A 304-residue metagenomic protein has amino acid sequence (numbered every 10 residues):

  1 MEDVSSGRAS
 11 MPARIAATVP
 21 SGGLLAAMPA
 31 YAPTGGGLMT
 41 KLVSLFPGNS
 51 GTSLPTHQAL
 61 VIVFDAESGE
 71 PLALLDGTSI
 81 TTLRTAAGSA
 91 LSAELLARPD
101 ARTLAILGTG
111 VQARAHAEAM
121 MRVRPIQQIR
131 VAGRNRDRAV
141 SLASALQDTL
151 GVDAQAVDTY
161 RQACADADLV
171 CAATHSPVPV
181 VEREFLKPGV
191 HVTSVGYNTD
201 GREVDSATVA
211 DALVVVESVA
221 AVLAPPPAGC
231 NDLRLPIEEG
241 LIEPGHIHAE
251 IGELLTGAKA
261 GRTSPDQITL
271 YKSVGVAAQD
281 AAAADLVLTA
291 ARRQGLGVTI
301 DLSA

Functional and structural regions predicted by a protein language model:
M1-T82, A90, D100, A249 (+2 more regions): N-terminal ligand-binding/catalytic initiation module
L96-T103, P125, K187-P188: Short helix-loop-beta connector
L104-A105, T269: Conserved beta-strand elements of the Class I
T109-G110: Glycine-rich Rossmann-fold phosphate-binding loop(s) that bind the pyrophosphate of adenine dinucleotide cofactors
A113-R114: N-terminal Rossmann-fold NAD(P) dinucleotide-binding loop
R122-L150: NAD(P)-binding Rossmann-fold cofactor-contacting core
V152-L241: Rossmann-like adenosine-cofactor binding region
G201-A304: Adenosine-phosphate binding glycine-rich loop
